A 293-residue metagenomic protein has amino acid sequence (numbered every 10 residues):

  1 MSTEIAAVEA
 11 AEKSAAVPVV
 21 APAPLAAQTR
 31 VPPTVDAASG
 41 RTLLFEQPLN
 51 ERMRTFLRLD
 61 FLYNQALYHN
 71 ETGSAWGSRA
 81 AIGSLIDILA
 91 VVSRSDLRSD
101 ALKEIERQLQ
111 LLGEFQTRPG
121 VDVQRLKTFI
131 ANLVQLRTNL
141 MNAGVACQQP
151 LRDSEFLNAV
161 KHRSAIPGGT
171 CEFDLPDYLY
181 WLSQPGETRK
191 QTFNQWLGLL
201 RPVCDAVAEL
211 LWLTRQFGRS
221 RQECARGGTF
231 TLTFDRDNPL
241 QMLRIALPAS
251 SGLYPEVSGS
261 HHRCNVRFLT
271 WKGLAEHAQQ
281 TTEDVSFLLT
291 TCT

Functional and structural regions predicted by a protein language model:
M1-S2, A6, V203, V285 (+1 more regions): Sequence termini and other peripheral, non-core segments
S2-P48: Eukaryotic low-complexity, non-globular regulatory regions
S39-K103: N-terminal ordered "arm"
F45, S74, R98, P119-V123 (+2 more regions): Alpha-helical rod/repeat scaffolding segments in eukaryotic adaptors/tethers and long-chain four-helix cytokines
E51-R54, R58-F61, Q65, A80-G83 (+7 more regions): Charged, amphipathic alpha-helical oligomerization/scaffolding segments
S93-E155: Hydrophobic/aromatic-rich structural module bridging two neighboring secondary-structure elements via a short loop
L136, L140-M242: Charged, well-structured binding/catalytic surfaces in domain cores that contact anionic ligands
P239-T293: Extended, charged low-complexity segments that frequently continue into or abut oligomerization scaffolds
